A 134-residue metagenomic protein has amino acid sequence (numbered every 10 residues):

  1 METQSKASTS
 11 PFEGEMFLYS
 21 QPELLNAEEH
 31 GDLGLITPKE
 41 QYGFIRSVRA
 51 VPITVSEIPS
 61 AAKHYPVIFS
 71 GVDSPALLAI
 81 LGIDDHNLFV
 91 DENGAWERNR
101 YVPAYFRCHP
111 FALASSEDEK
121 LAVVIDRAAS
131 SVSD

Functional and structural regions predicted by a protein language model:
M1-I80: Short, extreme N-terminal leader segments that mark the start of a protein/domain
V67-V72, A76-D134: Aromatic- and glycine-enriched beta-alpha-beta binding-site module
